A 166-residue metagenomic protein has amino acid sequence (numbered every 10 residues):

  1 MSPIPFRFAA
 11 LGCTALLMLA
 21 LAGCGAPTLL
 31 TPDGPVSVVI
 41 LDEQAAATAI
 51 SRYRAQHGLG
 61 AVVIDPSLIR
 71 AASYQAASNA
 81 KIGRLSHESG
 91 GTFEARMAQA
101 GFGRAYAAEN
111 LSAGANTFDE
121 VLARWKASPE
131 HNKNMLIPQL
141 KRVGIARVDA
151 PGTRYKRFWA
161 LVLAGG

Functional and structural regions predicted by a protein language model:
S2-C13: Bacterial N-terminal signal peptides that target proteins for export
P3-P5, L30-D33: Intrinsically disordered, low-complexity regulatory segments in tyrosine-phosphorylation signaling proteins
L19-G23: C-terminal motif of bacterial Sec signal peptides marking the signal peptidase cleavage site
G25-T28: Bacterial signal peptide processing site
T31-A80: A short alpha-helix/helix-coil micro-patch that ends at or immediately precedes a cysteine
Q56-R70, G83-F93, A108, N132-P138 (+1 more regions): Surface-exposed patches in mature extracellular/periplasmic domains of secreted proteins
R70-N116: Short, surface-exposed glycine/acidic/tryptophan-bearing loops
A113-G166: Disulfide-stabilized extracellular recognition modules
